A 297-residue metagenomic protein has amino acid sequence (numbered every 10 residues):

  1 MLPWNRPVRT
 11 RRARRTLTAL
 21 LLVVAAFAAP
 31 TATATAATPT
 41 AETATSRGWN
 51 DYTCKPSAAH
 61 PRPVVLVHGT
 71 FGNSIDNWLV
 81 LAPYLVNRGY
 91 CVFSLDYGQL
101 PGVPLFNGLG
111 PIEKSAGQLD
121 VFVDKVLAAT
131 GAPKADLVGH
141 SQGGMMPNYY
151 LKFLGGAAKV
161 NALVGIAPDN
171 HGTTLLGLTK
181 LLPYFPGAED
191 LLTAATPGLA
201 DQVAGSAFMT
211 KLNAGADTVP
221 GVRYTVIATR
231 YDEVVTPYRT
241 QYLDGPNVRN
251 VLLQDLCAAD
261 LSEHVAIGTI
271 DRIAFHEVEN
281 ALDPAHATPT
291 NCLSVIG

Functional and structural regions predicted by a protein language model:
M1-A37: Secretory targeting and sorting signals
T35-A58, A128, H171, L176-T196 (+3 more regions): Composition-driven, intrinsically disordered low-complexity tracts enriched in small residues
P39-T43, R47-K134, L181, F185-L191: Active-site catalytic motif of lipid deacylating hydrolases and related acyltransferases
P56-H60, V86-N87, A129-T130, V138-G139 (+3 more regions): Extracellular/periplasmic catalytic domains that process cell-envelope and extracellular macromolecules
V64, V92-S94, L163, Y224-V226 (+1 more regions): Conserved beta-strand scaffold positions in the cores of enzyme catalytic domains, especially in NTP/NDP-utilizing
V67-H68, V92-L95, E113-N213: Serine-dependent carboxylesterase/thioesterase catalytic core of lipase-like alpha/beta-hydrolase/SGNH enzymes
G69-N73, G98-G102, H140-M145, P168-T173 (+2 more regions): Solvent-exposed loop/turn segments at secondary-structure junctions within structured extracellular/periplasmic domains
F185, P220-G297: C-terminal catalytic-base region of ester-bond hydrolases, centering on the histidine of the charge-relay
